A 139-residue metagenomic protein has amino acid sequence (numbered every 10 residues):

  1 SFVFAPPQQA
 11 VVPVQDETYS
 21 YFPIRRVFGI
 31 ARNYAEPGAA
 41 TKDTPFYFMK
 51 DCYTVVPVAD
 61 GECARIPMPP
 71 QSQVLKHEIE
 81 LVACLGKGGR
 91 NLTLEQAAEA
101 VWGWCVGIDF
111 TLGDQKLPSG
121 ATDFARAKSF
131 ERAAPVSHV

Functional and structural regions predicted by a protein language model:
S1-V11: Eukaryotic N-terminal low-complexity, Ser/Thr- and Lys/Arg-rich leader segments that predominantly function as
D16, S20-V139: Glycine-enriched loop-and-adjacent helix/strand subsegments that border the catalytic/binding cleft of enzyme cores
